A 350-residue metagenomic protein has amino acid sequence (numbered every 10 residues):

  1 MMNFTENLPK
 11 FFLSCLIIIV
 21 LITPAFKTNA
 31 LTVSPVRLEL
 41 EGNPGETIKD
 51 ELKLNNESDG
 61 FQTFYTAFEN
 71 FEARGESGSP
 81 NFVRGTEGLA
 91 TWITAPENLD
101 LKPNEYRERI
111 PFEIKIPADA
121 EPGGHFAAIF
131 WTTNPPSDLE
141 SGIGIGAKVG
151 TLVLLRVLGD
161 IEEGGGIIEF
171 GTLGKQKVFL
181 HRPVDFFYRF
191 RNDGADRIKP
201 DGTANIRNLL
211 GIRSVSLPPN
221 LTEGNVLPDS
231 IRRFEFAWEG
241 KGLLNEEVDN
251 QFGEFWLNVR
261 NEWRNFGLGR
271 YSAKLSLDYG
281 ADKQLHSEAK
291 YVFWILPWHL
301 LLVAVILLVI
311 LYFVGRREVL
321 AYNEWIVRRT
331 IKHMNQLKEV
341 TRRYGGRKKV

Functional and structural regions predicted by a protein language model:
A30-S58, I167-H181, F187: Beta-sheet-dominated interaction scaffolds and their linkers
T32-P35, S58-F112, L209-S216, E254-L257: Surface-exposed binding patches on compact interaction domains or structured appendages
S34, G45-E51, Y106-I110, P122-A128 (+2 more regions): Short, solvent-exposed loop/turn segments enriched in Ser/Thr/Gly
G42-P44, N98-E108, T222-R232: Short proline/glycine- and polar residue-rich coil/turn motifs
L54-G60, F71-A73, D119, R191-D196: Short solvent-exposed strand-capping/beta-turn motif centered on an Asx-Ser/Thr pair
D160-L302: Membrane-proximal extracellular "stem/stalk" segments of glycoproteins immediately N-terminal to a transmembrane helix
P297-L320: Selective detector of the "anchor" transmembrane alpha-helix that sits immediately C-terminal
Y322-V350: Cytoplasmic C-terminal tails of single-pass
